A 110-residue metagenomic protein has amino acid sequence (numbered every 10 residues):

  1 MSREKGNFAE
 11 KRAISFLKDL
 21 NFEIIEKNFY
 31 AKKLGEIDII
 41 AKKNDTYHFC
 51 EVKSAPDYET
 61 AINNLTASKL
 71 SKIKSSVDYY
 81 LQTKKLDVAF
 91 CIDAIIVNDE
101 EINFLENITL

Functional and structural regions predicted by a protein language model:
M1-K27: Acidic-basic catalytic patches of nuclease active cores, encompassing PD-(D/E)XK and other metal-cofactor nuclease
E23, Y47-F49, A89: Hydrophobic "anchor" residues on beta-strands that sit immediately upstream of conserved functional sites
E23-N44: Active-site metal-binding core of divalent-cation-utilizing nuclease and nuclease-like domains
K32, D57, D99: Conserved protein kinase catalytic core
I37-Y58, I73: Conserved catalytic cores of phosphodiester-cleaving nucleases, focusing on short active-site segments
A55-V77: Mg2+/Mn2+-dependent nuclease catalytic core
S75-K85: A short, N-terminal amphipathic alpha-helix
T83-L110: Domain-level recognition of nuclease-like catalytic cores that cleave nucleotide substrates
